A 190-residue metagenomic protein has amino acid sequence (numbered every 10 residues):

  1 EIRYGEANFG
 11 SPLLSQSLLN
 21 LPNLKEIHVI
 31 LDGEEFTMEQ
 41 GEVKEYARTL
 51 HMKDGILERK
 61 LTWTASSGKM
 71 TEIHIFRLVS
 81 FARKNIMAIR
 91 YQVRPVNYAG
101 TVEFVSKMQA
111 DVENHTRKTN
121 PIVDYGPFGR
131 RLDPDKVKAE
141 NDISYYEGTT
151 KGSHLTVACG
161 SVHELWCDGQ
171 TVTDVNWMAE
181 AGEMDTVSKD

Functional and structural regions predicted by a protein language model:
E1-D190: Beta-sandwich/jelly-roll carbohydrate-recognition scaffolds of carbohydrate-active enzymes
